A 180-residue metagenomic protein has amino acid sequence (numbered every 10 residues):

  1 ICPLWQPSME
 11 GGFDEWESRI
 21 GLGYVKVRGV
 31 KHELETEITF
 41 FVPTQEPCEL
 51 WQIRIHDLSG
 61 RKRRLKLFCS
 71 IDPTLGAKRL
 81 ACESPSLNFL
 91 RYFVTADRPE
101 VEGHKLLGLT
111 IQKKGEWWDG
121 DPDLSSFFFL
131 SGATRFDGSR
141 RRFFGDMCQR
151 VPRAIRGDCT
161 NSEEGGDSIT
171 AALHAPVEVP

Functional and structural regions predicted by a protein language model:
I1-P180: Anionic coordination/interaction segments
